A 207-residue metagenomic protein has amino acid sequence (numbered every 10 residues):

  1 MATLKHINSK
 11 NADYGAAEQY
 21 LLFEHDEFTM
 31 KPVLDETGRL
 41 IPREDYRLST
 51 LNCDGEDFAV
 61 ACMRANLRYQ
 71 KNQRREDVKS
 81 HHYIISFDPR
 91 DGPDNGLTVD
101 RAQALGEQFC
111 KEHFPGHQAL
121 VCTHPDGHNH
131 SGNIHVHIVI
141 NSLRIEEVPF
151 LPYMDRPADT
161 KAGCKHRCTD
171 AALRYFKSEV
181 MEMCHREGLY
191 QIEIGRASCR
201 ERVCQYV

Functional and structural regions predicted by a protein language model:
M1-R202: N-terminal nicking endonuclease/strand-transfer module with a His-rich metal-binding environment and a catalytic Tyr
V203-V207: Hydrophobic alpha-helical segments, chiefly the membrane-spanning helices and signal/signal-anchor peptides
